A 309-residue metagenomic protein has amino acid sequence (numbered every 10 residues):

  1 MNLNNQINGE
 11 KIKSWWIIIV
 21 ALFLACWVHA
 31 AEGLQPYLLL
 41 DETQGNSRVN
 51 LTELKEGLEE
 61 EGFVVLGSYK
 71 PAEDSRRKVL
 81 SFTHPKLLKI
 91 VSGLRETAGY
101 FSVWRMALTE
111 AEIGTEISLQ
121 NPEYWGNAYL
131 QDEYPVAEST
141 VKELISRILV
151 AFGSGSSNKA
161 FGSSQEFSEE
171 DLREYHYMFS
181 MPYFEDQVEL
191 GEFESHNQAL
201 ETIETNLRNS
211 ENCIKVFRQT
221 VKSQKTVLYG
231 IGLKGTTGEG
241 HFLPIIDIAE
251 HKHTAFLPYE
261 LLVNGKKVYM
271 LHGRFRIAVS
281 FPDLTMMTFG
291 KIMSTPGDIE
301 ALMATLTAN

Functional and structural regions predicted by a protein language model:
M1-I12: N-terminal secretory signal peptides that target proteins for export/translocation
K13-V20: Sec-dependent signal peptide recognition, specifically the positively charged N-region followed immediately by
A25-V28: N-terminal signal peptide c-region/cleavage motif recognized by signal peptidases
A31-E73, Q131, G153-T226: Terminal, regulation- and interaction-focused segments at domain boundaries
R76-L119: Mid-chain, structured segments of secreted extracytoplasmic proteins
L108-Y124, V263-I277: Beta-strand/loop substructures that line and gate deep hydrophobic ligand-binding cavities in soluble
I117-F161: Hydrophobic alpha-helical segments and helix pairs
K215-N309: A cross-kingdom marker for long, charged
